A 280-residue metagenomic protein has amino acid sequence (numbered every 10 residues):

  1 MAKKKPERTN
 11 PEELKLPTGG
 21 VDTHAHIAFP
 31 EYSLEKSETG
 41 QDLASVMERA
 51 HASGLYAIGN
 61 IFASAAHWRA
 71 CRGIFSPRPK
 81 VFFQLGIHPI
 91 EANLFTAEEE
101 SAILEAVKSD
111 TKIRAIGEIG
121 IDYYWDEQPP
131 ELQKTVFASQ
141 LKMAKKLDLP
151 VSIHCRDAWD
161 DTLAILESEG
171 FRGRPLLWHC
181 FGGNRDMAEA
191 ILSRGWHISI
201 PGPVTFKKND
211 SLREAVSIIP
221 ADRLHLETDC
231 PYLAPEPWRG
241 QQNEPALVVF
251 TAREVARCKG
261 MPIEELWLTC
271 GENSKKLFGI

Functional and structural regions predicted by a protein language model:
M1-I280: Mid-domain alpha/beta scaffold segments of enzyme catalytic cores
